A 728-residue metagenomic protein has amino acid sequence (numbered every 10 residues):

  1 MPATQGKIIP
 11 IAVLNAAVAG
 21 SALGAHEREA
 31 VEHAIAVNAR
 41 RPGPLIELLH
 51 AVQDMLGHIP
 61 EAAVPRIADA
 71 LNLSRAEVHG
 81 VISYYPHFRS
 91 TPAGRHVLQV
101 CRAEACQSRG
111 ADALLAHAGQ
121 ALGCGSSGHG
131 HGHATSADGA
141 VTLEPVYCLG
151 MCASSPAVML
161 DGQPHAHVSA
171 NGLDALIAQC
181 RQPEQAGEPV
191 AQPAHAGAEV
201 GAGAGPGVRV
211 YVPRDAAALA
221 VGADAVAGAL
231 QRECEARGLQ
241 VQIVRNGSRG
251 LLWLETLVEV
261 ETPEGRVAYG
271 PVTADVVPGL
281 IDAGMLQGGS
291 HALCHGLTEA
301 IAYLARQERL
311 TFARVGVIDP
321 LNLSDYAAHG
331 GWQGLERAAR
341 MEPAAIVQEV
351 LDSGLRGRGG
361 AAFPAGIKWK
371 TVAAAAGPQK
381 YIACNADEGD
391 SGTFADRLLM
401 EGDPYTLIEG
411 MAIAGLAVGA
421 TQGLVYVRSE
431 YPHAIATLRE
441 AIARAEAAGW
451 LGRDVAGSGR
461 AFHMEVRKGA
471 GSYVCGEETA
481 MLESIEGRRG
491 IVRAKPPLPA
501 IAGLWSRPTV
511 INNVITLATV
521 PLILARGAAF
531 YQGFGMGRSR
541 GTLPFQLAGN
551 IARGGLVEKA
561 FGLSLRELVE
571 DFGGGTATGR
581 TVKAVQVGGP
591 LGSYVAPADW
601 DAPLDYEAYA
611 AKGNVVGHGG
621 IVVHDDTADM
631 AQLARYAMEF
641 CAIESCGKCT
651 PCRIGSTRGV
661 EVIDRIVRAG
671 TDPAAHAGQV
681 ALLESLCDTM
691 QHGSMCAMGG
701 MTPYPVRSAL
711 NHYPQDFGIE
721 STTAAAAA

Functional and structural regions predicted by a protein language model:
I9-L98, R102-A194, G207-R209, V221-R245 (+9 more regions): Ferredoxin-type iron-sulfur electron-transfer modules in oxidoreductases and energy-metabolism complexes
Y85, D403-A417: Histidine-anchored nucleotide/phosphate-binding helix
G119, I435-F561: Hydrophobic alpha-helical positions that pack around
R181, Q185-G207, H291-D352, S506 (+1 more regions): Flexible inter-domain linker/hinge segments
R209-P213, I318, L323-Q333, C384-D396 (+2 more regions): Gly-rich Lys/Arg/Thr-decorated short loops/hinges at beta-loop-alpha junctions or inter-strand turns that position
A217-A218, W253, V350-V372, A414 (+4 more regions): Conserved phosphate/anionic-ligand binding catalytic regions in large, soluble enzymes, centered on
E336-A376, Q532-G533, R538, Q546-L547 (+3 more regions): Accessory "access/gating" subregions that flank catalytic or transport cores
G410-A412, A560-A577: Short amphipathic, charge-patterned alpha-helical segments
